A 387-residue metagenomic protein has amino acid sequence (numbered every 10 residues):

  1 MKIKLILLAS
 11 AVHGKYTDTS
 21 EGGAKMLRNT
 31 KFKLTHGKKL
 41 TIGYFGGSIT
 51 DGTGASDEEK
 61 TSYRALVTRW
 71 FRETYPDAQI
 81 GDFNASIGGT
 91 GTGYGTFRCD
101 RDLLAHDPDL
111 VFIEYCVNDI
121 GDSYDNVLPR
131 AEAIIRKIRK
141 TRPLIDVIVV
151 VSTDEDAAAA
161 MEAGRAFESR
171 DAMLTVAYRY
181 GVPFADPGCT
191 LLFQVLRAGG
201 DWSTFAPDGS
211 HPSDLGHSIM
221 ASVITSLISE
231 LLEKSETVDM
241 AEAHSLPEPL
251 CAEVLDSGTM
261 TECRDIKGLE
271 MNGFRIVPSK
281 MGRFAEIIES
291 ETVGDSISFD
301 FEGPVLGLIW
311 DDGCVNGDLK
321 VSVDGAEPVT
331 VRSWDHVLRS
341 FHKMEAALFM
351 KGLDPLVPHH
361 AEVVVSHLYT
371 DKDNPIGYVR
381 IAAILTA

Functional and structural regions predicted by a protein language model:
I6-S20, S218-A387: Conserved catalytic region of serine esterases and O-acyltransferases that act on ester linkages in lipids
T17-S86, R98-D107, S296-S298, E302 (+4 more regions): Serine-esterase "nucleophile elbow" of acetyl-processing enzymes
L27, A158-T259: Catalytic His-Asp segment of secreted/periplasmic serine-dependent ester chemistry enzymes
K38-L40, A78-I80, D107-L110, R142-V147 (+1 more regions): Loop/turn elements at helix/coil->beta-strand transitions in domains of secreted/extracellular proteins
Y44, S48-I49, Y75, N84-D100 (+4 more regions): Cell-envelope and extracellular/periplasmic
T53-E58, D122-N126, A160-G164: Short, solvent-exposed loop/turn segments at secondary-structure boundaries
Y63, C99, R130-I134, S169-V176: A general structural detector for well-ordered alpha-helical segments in enzyme core domains, enriched
E114, I135-R170, L174: Active-site segments of SGNH/GDSL-like serine hydrolases that catalyze O-acetyl group transfer/hydrolysis on lipids
